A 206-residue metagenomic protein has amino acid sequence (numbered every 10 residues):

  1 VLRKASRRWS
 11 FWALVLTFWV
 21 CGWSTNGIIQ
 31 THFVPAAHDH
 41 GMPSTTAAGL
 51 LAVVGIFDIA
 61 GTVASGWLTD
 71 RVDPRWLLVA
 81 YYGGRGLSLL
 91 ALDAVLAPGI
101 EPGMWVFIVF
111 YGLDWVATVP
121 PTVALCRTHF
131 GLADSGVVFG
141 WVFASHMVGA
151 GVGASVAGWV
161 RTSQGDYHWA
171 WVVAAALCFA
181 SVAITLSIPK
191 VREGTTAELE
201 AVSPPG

Functional and structural regions predicted by a protein language model:
S6-S65, V119, G153, A157: Extracytoplasmic gate region of multi-pass secondary transporters
W19-V20, P102-A117: Hydrophobic core of transmembrane alpha-helices in multi-pass small-molecule transporters, especially MFS/SLC-type
S44-T45, L132-V142: Loop-to-transmembrane helix entry/capping segments in MFS-fold secondary transporters and related SLC/MFSD carriers
G61-P74, R161-T162: Helix-to-loop junctions at the C-terminal end of transmembrane segments in multipass secondary transporters
R71-G83: Cytoplasmic membrane-interface "Motif A"-like loop-to-helix N-cap segments of 12-TM Major Facilitator Superfamily
G84-P98: C-terminal ends and interior cores of transmembrane alpha-helices in multi-pass membrane transporters/permeases
A117-F130: Intracellular juxtamembrane helix-capping segments at the cytosolic ends of symmetry-related transmembrane helices
W159-L177: A membrane-interface helix-boundary motif in multi-pass transporters
